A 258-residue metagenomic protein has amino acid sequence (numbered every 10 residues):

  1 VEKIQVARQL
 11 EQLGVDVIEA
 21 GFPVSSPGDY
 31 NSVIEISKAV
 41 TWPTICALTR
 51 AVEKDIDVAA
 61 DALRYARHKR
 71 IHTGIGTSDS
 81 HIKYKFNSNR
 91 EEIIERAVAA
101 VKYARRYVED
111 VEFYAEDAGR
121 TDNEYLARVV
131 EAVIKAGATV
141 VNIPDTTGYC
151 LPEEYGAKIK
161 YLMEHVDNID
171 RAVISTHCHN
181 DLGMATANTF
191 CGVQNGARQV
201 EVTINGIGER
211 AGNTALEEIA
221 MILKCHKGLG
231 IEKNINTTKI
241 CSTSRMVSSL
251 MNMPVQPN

Functional and structural regions predicted by a protein language model:
V1-I18, Y30-A39, E53-I174, F190-A197: Alpha/beta enzyme core
V6, G228-N258: A mid-to-C-terminal "edge-of-domain" accessory segment
V15-P23, C46, Q199-V200: Divalent metal-dependent hydrolysis catalytic cores, especially in the metallo-beta-lactamase
V24, A51-E53, T77-D79, D117-G119 (+4 more regions): Acidic, glycine-rich active-site loops and adjacent beta-strand->loop/helix elements that engage anionic groups
W42-T49: A glycine-rich helix N-cap at a beta->alpha junction
I143, R171-C178, V202-N205, K233-S242: Beta-strand segments within the central parallel beta-sheet cores of soluble alpha/beta enzyme folds
S175, N180-I204: Small-aliphatic-rich amphipathic alpha-helix that forms the alpha element of a beta-alpha
N205-L229: Mobile "lid/hinge" segments at catalytic clefts and subdomain interfaces of large enzymes
